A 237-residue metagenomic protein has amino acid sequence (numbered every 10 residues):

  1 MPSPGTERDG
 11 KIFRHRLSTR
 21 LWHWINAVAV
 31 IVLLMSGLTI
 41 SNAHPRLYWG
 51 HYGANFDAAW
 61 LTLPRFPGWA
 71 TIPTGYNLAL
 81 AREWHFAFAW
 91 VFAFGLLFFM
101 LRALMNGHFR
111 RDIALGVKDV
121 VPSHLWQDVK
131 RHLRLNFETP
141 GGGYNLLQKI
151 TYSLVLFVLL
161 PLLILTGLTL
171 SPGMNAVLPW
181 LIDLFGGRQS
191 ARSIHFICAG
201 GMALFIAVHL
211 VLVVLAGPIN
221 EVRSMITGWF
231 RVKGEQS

Functional and structural regions predicted by a protein language model:
M1-S237: Membrane-embedded alpha-helical bundles that constitute the cytochrome b-like, heme-associated redox core of multi-pass
